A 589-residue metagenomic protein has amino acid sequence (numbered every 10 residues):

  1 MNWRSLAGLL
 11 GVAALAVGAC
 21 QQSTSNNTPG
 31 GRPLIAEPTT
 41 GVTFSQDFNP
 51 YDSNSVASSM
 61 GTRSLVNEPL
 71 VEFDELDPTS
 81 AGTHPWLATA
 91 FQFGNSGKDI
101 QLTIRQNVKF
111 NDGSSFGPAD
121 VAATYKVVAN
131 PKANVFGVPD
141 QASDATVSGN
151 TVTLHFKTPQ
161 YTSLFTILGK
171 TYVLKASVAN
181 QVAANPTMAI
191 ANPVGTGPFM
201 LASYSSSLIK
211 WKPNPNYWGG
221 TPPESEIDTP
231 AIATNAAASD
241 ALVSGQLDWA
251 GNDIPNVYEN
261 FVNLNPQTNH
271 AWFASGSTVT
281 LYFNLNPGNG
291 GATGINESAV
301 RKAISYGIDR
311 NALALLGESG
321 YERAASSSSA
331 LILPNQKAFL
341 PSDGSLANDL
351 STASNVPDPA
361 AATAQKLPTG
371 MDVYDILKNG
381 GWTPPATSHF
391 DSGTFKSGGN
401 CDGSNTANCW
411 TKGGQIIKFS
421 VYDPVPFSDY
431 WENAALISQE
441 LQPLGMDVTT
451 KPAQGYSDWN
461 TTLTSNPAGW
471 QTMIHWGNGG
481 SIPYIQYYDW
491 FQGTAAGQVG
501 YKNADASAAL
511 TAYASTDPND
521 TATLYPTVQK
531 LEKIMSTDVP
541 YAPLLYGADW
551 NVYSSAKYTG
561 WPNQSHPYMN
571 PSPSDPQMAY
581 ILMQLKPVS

Functional and structural regions predicted by a protein language model:
P29, L208, P213, G307-S351 (+3 more regions): Detector for C-terminal structural segments
E37-N95, V194-G195: N-terminal lobe/hinge region of extracytoplasmic solute-binding protein
V56-A57, D74-L76, L168-P222, E226 (+2 more regions): Gly/Pro-rich hinge or "lid" segments in bacterial periplasmic/extracellular proteins
T89-A133, V147-T153, A238-S244, T293-N296 (+1 more regions): Aromatic- and charge-enriched surface segment that lines or borders ligand/interaction sites
N95-S96, Q101-T103, F136-Q181, A556: Surface-exposed binding/hinge segments that line and control ligand-binding clefts or catalytic entry sites
V128, N134-G137, D144-T146, A202-K212 (+3 more regions): Extracellular/periplasmic solute-recognition and catalytic clefts
S206, Q336, V356-K366, G370 (+1 more regions): Ligand/substrate-recognition segments at binding pockets and active sites
I254-G403, G497-A504, D538-S555: Local pocket/hinge segments that shape ligand/substrate recognition
